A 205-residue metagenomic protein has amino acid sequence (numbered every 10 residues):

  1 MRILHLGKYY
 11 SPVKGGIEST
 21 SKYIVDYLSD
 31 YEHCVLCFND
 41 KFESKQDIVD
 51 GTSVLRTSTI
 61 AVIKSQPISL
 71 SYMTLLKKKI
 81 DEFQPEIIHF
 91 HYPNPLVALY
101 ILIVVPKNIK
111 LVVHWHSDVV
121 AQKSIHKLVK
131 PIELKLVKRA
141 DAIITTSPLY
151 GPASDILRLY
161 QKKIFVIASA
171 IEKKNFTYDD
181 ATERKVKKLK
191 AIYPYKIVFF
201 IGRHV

Functional and structural regions predicted by a protein language model:
L4, A191-V205: Conserved donor-binding/catalytic core segment of Leloir-type glycosyltransferases
H5-K14, S21, D26-I68: N-terminal strand-loop element at the rim of the active site of nucleotide-sugar-dependent glycosyltransferases
N39, L149, A170: Carbohydrate-associated surface elements
Q46, T177-I192, I197: A short helix/loop element that forms part of the nucleotide-sugar donor recognition site in Leloir-type
M73, P85-N108: An aromatic- and histidine-rich active-site surface loop
P95, L149-P152: Alpha-helix capping/helix-boundary segments
K110, D118-R139, P152, A181-T182: Nucleotide-sugar donor phosphate/pyrophosphate-binding loop at the beta->alpha transition of glycosyltransferases
K138-S147, F165: A short beta-strand/loop micro-motif in the catalytic core of glycosyltransferases that engages the nucleotide-sugar
